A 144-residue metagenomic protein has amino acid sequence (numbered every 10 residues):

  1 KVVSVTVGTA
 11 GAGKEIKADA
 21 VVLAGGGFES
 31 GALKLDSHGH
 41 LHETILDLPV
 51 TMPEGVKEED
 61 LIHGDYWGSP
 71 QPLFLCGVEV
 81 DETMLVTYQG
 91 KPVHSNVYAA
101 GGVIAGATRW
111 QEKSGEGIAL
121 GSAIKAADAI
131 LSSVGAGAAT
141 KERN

Functional and structural regions predicted by a protein language model:
K1-N144: Residues forming the flavin
